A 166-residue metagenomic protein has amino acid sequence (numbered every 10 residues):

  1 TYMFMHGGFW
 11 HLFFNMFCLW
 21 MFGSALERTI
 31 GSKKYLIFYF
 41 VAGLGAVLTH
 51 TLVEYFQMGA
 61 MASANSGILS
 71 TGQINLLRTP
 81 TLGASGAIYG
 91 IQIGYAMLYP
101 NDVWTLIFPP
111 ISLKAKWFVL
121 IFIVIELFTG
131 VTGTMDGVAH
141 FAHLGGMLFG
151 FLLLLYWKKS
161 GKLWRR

Functional and structural regions predicted by a protein language model:
T1-R166: A detector for small-residue-rich transmembrane helices and their helix-helix packing motifs
